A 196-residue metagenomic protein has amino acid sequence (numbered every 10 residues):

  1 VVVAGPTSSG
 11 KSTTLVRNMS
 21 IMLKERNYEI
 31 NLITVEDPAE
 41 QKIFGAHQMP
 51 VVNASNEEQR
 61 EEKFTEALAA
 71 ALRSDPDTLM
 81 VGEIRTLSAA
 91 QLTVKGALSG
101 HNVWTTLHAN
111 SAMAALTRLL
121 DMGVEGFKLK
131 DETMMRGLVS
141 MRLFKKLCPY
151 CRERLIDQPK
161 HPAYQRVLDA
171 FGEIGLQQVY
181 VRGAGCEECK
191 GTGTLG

Functional and structural regions predicted by a protein language model:
V1-G196: Short, flexible helix-loop junctions that flank or precede catalytic/ligand sites
